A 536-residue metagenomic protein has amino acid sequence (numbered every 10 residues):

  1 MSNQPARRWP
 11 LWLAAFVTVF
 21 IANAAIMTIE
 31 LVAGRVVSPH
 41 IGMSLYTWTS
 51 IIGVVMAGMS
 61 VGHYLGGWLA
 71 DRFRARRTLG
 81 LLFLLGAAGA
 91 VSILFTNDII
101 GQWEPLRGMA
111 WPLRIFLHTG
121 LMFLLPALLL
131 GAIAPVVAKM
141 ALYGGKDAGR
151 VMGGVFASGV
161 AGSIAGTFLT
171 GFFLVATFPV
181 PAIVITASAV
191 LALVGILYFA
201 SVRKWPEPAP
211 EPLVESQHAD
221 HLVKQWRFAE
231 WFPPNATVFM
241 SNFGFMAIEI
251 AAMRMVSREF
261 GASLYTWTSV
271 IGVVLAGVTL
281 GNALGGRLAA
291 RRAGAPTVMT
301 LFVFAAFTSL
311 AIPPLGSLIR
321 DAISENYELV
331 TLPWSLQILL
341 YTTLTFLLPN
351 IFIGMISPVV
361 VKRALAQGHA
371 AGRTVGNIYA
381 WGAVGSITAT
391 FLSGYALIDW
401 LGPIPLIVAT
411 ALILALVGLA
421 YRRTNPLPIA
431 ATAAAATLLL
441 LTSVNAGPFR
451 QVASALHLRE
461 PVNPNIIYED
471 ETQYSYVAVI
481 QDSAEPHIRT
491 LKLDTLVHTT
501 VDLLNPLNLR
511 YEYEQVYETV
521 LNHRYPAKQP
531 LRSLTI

Functional and structural regions predicted by a protein language model:
M1-E469, A478-E485, T495-H498, A527-P530: Alpha-helical transmembrane segments of multi-pass membrane proteins
Y474, P486-I488, E512: Extracytoplasmic
Y474-Y476, T519-V520: Short alpha-helical segments and helix-capping/turn motifs at coil-helix boundaries
D494-V497, P506-I536: Membrane-embedded segments
